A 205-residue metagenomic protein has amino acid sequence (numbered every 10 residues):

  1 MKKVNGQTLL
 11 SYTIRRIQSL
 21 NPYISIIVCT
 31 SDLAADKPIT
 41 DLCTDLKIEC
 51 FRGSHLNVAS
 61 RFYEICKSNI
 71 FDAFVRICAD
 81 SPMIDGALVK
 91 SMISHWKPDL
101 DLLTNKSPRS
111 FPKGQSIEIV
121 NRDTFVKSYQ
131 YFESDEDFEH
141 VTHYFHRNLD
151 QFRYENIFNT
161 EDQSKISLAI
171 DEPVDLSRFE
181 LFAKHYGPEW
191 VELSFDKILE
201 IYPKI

Functional and structural regions predicted by a protein language model:
M1-T30, A35: N-terminal glycine-rich phosphate-binding loop and ensuing alpha1 helix
I17, C43, F145-H146: Hydrophobic C-terminal alpha-helix "anchor/cap" residues
Y23, I70-F71, P98-L102, F152 (+1 more regions): Short, high-confidence coil segments that cap the C-terminus of an alpha-helix and link into the following beta-strand
I26-V28, F74, Y154: Hydrophobic/aromatic residues located in beta-strands of well-ordered beta-sheets within soluble catalytic
L33-S94: Short phosphate-binding loop-to-helix
I84-S167, S177, L181, K197-I205: Conserved core of the sugar-phosphate nucleotidyltransferase
E172: Short, conserved phosphate/pyrophosphate- and ester-handling motifs at nucleotide-, phospho-/glycolipid
Y186-W190, Y202-I205: Anion-recognition interface
